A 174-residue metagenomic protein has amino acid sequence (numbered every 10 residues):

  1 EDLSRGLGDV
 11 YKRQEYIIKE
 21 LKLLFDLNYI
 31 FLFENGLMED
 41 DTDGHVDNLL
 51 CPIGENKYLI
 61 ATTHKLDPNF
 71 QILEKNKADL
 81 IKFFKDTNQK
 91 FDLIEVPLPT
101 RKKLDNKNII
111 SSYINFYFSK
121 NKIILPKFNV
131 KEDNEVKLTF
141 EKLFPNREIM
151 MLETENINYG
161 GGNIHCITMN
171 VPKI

Functional and structural regions predicted by a protein language model:
E1-Y11: Single conserved hydrophobic/aromatic residue that forms the stacking wall/gate of nucleotide- or nucleobase-binding
K12-L27: Compact, glycine/acidic-enriched structural inserts
K12-R13, E34-D41, L50, P68 (+2 more regions): Short, contiguous, pocket-lining structural segments that sit at or immediately flank catalytic/ligand-binding sites
L24-G36, K90-E95, M150: Blade-edge beta-strand/turn elements of extracellular beta-propeller and related beta-sheet repeat scaffolds
N35-L50, T100-N106, I110, T154-T168: Beta-rich nucleic-acid/ligand-interaction surfaces
P52-K120, I124-E135: Redox- and metal-dependent alpha/beta enzyme cores, enriched for Fe-S-associated oxidoreductases and cofactor-handling
E132-I174: TerminUS-proximal long segments
